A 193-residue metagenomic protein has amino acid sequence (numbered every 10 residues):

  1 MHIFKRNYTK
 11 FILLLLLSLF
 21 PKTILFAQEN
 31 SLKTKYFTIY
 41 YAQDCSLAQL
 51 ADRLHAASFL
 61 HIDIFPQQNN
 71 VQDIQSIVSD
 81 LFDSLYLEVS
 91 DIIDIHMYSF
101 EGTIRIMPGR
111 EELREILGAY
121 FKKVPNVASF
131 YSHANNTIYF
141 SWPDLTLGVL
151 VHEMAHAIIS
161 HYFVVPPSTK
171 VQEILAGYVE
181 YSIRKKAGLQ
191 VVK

Functional and structural regions predicted by a protein language model:
H2-I12: Bacterial N-terminal signal peptides that target proteins for export
F11-K22: Bacterial N-terminal signal peptides
L25-E29: Boundary at the C-terminal end of the N-terminal hydrophobic targeting segment
K33-D73, I158: Acidic/histidine-rich, surface-exposed loop or edge segments in extracytoplasmic proteins
Q68-D83, F140-V149, V165-K170: Soluble non-cytosolic domains of exported or imported proteins
Q72-A134, V192: Auxiliary, metal-adjacent structural segments of Zn-dependent hydrolase domains
G148-H161: Active-site recognition of the HExxH zinc-binding catalytic motif
P166-K193: Post-HExxH zinc-binding segment in Zn-dependent metallohydrolases
